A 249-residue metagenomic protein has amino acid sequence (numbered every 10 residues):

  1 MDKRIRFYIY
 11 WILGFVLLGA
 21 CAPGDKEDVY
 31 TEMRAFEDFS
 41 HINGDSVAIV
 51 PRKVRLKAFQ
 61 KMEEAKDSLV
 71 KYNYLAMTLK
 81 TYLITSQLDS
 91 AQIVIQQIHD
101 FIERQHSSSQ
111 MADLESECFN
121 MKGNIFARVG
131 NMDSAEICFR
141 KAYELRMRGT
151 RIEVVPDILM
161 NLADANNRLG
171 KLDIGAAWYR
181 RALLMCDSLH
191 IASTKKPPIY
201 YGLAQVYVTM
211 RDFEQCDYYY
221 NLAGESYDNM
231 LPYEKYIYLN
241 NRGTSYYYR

Functional and structural regions predicted by a protein language model:
D2, Y8, C21-R249: A "functional boundary" signal
Y10-G19: Bacterial N-terminal signal peptides
